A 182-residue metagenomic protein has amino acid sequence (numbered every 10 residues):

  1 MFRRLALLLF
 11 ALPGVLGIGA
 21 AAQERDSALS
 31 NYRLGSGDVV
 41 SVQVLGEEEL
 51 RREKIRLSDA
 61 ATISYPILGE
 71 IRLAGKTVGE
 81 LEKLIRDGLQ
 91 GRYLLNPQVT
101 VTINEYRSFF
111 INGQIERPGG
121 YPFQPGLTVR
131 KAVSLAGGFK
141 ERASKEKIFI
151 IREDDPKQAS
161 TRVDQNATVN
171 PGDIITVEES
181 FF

Functional and structural regions predicted by a protein language model:
M1-L7: Bacterial N-terminal signal peptides that target proteins for export
F2, A20-F182: Ser/Thr/Pro/Gly-biased, low-complexity, turn-/loop-rich segments that often occur immediately after N-terminal
L8-G17: Bacterial N-terminal signal peptides
